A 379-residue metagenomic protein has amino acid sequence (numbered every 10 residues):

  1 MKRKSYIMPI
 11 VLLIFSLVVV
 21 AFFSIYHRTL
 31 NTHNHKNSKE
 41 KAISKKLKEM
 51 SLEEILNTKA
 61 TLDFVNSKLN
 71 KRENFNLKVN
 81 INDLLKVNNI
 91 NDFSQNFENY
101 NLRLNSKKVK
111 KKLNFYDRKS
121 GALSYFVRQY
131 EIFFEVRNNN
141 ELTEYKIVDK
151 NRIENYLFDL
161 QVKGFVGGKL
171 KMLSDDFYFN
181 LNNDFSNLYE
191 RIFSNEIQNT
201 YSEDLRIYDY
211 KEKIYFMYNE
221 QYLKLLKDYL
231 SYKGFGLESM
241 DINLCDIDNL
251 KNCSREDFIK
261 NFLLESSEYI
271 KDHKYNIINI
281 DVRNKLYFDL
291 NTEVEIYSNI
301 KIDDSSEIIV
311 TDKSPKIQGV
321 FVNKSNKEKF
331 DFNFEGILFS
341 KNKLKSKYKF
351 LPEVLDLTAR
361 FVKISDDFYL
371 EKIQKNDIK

Functional and structural regions predicted by a protein language model:
K2-G168, L173-D176, S365, Y369-K379: Beta-strand/loop motifs with alternating small/hydrophobic and polar/acidic residues, enriched in the first structured
A122-F126, Y130-K379: Primarily marks folded extracellular/lumenal domains of secretory and cell-surface proteins
